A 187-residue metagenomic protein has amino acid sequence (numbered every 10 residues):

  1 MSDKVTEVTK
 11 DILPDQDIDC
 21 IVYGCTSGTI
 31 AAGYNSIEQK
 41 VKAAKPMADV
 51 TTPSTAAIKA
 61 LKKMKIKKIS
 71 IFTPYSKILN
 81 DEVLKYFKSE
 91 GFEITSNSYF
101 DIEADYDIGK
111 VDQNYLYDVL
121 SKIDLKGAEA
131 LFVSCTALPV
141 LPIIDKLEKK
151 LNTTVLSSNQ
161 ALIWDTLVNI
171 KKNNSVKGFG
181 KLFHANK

Functional and structural regions predicted by a protein language model:
M1-K187: Non-catalytic structural scaffold of enzyme domains
